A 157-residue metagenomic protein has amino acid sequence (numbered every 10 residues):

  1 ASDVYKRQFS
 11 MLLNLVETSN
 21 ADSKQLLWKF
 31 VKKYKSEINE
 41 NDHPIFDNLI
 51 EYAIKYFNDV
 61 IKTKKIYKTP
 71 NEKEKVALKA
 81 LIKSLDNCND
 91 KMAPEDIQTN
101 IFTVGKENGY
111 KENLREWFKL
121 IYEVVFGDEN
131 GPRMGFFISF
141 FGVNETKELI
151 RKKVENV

Functional and structural regions predicted by a protein language model:
A1-Y5: Short, small-residue-biased leader/transition segments that mark boundaries at the very start of proteins
N20-V157: Basic, alpha-helical terminal appendages of large translation-related enzymes
